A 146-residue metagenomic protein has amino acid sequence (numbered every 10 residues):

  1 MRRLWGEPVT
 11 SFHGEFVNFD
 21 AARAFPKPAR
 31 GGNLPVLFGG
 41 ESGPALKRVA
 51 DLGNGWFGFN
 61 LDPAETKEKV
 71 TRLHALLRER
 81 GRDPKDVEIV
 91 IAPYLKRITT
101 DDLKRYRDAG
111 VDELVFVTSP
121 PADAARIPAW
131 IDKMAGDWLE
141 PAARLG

Functional and structural regions predicted by a protein language model:
M1-G146: Active-site-adjacent structural elements that line small-molecule/cofactor binding pockets in enzymes
